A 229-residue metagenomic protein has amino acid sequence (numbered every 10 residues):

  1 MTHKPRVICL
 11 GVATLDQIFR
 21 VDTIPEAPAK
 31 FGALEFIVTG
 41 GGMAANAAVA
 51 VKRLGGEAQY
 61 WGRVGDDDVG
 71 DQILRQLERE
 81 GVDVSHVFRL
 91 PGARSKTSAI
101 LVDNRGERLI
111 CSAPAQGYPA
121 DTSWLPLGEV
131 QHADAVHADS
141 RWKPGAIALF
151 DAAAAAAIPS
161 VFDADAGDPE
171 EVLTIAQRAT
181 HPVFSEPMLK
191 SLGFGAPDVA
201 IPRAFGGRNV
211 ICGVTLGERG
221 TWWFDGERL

Functional and structural regions predicted by a protein language model:
M1-A13, R75-R89, I100-L229: Ribokinase/PfkB-type carbohydrate-kinase core domain
M1-R63, D68-Q72, R79: Glycine-rich phosphate/adenosyl-contacting loop at the front of the ribokinase-like
L34, G41, K96, A138-D139 (+1 more regions): Thr-Gly-centered strand-to-loop micro-motif
A47, K96-S98, V210: Residue-level marker for the onset of beta-strands and adjacent loop->beta junctions in well-ordered domains
G70-D71, S95-T97, V172-L173: Short Asp/Glu-rich motifs
P91-A93: Short, glycine-/polar-rich solvent-exposed loops and beta-turns at beta-strand/coil boundaries
